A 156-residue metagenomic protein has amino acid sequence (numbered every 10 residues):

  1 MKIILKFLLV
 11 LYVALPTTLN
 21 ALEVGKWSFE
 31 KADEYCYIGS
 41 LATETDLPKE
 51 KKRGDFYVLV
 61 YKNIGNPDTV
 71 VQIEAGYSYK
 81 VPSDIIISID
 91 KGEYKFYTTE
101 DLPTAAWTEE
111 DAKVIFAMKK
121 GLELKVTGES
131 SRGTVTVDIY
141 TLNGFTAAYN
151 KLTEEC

Functional and structural regions predicted by a protein language model:
K2-V10: Sec-dependent signal peptide recognition, specifically the positively charged N-region followed immediately by
L9, V13-A14, E74-A75: Short hydrophobic interaction/assembly module
L15-A21: Sec/Tat signal peptide C-region and signal peptidase I cleavage site
A21-C156: A generic "folded-domain core" signal
